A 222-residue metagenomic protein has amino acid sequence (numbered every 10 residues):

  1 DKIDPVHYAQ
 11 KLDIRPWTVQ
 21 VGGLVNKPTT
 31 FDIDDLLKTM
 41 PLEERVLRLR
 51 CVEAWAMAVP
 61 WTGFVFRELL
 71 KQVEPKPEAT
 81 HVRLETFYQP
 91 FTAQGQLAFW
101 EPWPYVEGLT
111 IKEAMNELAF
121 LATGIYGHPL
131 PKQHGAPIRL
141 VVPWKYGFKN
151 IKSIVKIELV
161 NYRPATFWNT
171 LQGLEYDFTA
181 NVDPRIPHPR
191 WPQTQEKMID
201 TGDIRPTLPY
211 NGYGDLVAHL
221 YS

Functional and structural regions predicted by a protein language model:
D1-S222: Structured, non-membrane catalytic/scaffold regions adjacent to prosthetic-group chemistry
